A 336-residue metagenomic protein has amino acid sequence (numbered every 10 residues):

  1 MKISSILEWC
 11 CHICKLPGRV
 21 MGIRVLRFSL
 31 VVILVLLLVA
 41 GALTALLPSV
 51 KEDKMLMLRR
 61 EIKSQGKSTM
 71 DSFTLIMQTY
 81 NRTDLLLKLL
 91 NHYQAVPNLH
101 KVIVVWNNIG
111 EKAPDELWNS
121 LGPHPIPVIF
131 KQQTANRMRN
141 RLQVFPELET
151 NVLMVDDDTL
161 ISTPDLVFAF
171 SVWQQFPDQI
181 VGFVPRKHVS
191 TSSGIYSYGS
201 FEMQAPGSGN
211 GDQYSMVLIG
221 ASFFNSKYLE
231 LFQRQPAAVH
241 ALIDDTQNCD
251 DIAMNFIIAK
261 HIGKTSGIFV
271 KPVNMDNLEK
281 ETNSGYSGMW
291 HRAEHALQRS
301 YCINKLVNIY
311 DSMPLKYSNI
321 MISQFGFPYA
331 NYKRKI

Functional and structural regions predicted by a protein language model:
K2-K51, L56, R60-T74, Q78-N91 (+3 more regions): C-terminal catalytic/acceptor-binding lobe
T74, N151-L153: Structural motif
T74-I76, K101-I103, I129: A structural signal for isolated positions on well-ordered beta-strands in alpha/beta enzyme cores
L89-K101: Short, acidic, metal-binding catalytic loop of nucleotide-sugar glycosyltransferases
V102-N107, G182: Short internal beta-strands
W106-E111, R186-V189, V273: Short beta-alpha junction loops
N107-N151: Active-site-proximal specificity loops/subdomain of glycosyltransferases
L142-F145, V155, T159-I243, Q247 (+1 more regions): Conserved catalytic core of nucleotide-sugar-dependent glycosyltransferases
